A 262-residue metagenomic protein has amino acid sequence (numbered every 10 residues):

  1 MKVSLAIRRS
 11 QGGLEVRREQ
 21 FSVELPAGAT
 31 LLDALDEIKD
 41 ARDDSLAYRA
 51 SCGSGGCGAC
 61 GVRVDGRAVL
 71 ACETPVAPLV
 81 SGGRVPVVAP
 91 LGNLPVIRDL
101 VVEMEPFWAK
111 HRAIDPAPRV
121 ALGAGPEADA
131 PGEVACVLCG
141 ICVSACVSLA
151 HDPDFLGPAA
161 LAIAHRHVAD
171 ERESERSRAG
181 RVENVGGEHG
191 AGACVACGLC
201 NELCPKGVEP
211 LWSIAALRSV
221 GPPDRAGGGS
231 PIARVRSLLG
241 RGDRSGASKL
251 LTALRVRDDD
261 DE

Functional and structural regions predicted by a protein language model:
M1-M104, V143, V147, D152-A159: Iron-sulfur-associated redox domains of electron-transfer enzymes in respiratory and anaerobic energy metabolism
A29-A41, A89-E262: Ferredoxin-type iron-sulfur electron-transfer modules in oxidoreductases and energy-metabolism complexes
